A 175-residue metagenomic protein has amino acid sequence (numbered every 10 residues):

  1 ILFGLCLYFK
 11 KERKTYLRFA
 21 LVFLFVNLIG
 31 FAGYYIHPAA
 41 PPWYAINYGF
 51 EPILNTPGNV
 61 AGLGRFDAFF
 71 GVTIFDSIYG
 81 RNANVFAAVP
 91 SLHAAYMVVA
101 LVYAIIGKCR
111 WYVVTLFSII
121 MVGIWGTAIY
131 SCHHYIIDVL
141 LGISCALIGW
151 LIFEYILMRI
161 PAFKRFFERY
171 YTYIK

Functional and structural regions predicted by a protein language model:
L2-H37, W43-I53: Interfacial segments of alpha-helical transmembrane regions
L2-L7, A94-W111, S144-F153: Membrane-interfacial alpha-helical segments at the cytosolic side of multi-pass membrane proteins
E12-Y16, C109-T115, I136: Membrane-helix interface segments
N27-Y34, I119-Y130: Aromatic-anchored segments of alpha-helical transmembrane domains
G33, H37, G149-L157: Alpha-helical membrane-inserting segments
I36-G107: Membrane-interfacial catalytic/cofactor-binding modules of polytopic membrane enzymes
P41-Y44, A88, V122-G149: Interfacial helix-loop-helix junctions of multi-pass membrane proteins
I152-K175: Membrane-proximal cytoplasmic C-terminal regulatory module of class A 7TM GPCRs
